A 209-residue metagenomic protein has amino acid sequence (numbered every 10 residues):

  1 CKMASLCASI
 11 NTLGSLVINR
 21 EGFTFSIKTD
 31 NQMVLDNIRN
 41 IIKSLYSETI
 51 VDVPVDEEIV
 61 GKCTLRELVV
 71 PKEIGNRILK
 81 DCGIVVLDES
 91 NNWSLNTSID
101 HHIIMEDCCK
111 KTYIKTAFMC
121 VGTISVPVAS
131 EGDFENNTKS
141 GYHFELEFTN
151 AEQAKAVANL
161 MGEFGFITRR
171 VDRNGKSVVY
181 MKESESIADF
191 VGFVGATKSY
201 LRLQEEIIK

Functional and structural regions predicted by a protein language model:
C1-T24, K28-I38, I42: N-terminal, positively charged regions that mediate nucleic acid binding
E21, T29, L35-D36, N40-E206: DNA-contacting interfaces and partner/effector-binding or oligomerization modules in DNA-centric proteins
K209: Residue(s) in the substrate-gating loop at a strand-loop-helix junction that position the organic substrate next
